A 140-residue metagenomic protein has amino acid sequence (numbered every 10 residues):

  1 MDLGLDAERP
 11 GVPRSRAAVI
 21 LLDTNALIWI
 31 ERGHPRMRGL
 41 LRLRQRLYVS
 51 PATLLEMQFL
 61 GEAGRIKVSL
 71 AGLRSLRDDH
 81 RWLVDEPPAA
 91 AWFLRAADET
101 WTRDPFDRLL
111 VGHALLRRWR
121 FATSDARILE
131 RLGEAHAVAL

Functional and structural regions predicted by a protein language model:
D2-V49, E62-S75, R117, E130-R131 (+1 more regions): Short, well-structured N-terminal submotif of metal-dependent ribonuclease cores
D6-V12, L70, R81-R127, V138: Active-site neighborhoods of divalent-metal-dependent phosphate/nucleic-acid chemistry enzymes
L22, V49-P51, E86, T123: Hydrophobic residues in well-ordered beta-strands that form the structural core
T24, L60-G61, D79, A96-D98: Short, contiguous strand/loop micro-motifs
L27, L54-M57, I128-L129: A generic structural signal for short hydrophobic patches within well-formed alpha-helices
P51-F59, A90: Short, conserved active-site loops that position catalytic residues or coordinate cofactors/metal ions across diverse
E56, G72-L76, L94-A96: Generic beta-strand or strand-like secondary-structure segments
